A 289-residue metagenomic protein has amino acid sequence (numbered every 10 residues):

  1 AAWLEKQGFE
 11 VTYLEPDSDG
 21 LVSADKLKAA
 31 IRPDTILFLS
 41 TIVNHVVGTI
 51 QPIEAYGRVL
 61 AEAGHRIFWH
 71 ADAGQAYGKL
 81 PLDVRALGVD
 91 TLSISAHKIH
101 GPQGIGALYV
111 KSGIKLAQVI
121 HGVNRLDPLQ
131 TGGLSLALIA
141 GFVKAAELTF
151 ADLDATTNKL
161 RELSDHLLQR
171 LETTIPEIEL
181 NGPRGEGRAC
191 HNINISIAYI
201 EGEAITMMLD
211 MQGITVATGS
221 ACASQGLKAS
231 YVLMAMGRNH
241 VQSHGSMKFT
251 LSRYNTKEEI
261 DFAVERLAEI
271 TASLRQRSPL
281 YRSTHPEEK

Functional and structural regions predicted by a protein language model:
A1-K289: Pyridoxal 5′-phosphate
